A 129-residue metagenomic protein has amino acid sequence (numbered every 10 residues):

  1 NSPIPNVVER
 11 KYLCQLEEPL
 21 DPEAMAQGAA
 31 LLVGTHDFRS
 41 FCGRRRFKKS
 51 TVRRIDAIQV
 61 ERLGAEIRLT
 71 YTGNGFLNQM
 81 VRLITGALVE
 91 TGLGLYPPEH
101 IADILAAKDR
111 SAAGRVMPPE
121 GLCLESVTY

Functional and structural regions predicted by a protein language model:
N1-Y129: Structured-RNA-binding interfaces characteristic of tRNA pseudouridine synthases
